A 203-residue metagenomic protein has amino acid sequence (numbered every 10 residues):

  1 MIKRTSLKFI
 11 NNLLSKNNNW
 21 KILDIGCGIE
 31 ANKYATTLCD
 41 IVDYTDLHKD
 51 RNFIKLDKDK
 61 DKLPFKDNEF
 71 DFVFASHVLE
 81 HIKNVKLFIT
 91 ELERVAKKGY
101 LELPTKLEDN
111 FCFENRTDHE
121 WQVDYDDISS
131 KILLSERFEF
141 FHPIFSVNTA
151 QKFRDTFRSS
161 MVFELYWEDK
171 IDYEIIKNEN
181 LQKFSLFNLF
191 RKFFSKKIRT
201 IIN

Functional and structural regions predicted by a protein language model:
M1-K8: Conserved SAM-binding loop and adjacent beta-strand
F9-F111: Conserved SAM-binding loop
K86-N203: S-adenosyl-L-methionine-dependent methyltransferase catalytic module, highlighting the catalytic core
